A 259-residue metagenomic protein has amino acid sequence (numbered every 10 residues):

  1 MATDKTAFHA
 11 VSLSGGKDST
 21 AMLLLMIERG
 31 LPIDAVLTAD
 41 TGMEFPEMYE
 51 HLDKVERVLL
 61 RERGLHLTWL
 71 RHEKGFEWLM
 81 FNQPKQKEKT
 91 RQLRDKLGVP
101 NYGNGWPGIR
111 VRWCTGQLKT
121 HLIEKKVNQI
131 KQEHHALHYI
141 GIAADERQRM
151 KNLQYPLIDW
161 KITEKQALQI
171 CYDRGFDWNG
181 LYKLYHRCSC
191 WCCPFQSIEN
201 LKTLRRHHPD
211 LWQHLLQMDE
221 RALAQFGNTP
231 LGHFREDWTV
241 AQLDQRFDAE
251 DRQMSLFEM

Functional and structural regions predicted by a protein language model:
M1-M259: Nucleotide-activated chemistry modules centered on ATP-dependent adenylation/adenylyltransferase
